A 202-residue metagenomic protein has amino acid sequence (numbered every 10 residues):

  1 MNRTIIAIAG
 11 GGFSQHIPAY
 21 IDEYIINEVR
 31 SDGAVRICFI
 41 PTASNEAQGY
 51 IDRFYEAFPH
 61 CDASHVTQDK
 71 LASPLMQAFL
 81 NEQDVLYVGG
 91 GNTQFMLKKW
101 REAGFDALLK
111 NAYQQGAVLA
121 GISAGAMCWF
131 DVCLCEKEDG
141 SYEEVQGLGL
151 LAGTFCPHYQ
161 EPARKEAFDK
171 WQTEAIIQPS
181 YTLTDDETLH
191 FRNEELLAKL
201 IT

Functional and structural regions predicted by a protein language model:
M1-V85: N-terminal beta1-alpha1 cap of cysteine-dependent amidohydrolase-like domains
A7, V85-G89, A120-G121, F155-C156: Structural motif
G11, G91-Q94, G125: Short glycine-rich anion-binding loops that position phosphate/pyrophosphate groups of nucleotides and phosphorylated
Y55-E56, K137-D139, A198: Short, hinge-like loop/turn segments at secondary-structure boundaries
A63-A117: Flexible gly/pro-rich beta->alpha loop and the following alpha-helix that scaffold active-site loops
F79-L80, N111, G147-G149, T173-E174 (+1 more regions): Solvent-exposed alpha-helices and their adjacent loops that cap or buttress functional pockets in soluble metabolic
L97-K99, D106-E166: Class I SAM-dependent methyltransferase SAM-binding "motif I" and its flanking Rossmann-like core
F155-I201: Conserved anion/nucleotide-ligand pocket segment
